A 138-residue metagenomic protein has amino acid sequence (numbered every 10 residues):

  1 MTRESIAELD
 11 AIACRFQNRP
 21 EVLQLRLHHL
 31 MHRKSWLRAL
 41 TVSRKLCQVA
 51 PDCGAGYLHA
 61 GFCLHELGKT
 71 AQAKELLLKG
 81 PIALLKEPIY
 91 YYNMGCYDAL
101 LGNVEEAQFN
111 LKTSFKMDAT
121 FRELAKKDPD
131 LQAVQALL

Functional and structural regions predicted by a protein language model:
T2-R15, A39, S43: Amphipathic alpha-helices of TPR/Sel1-like and other helical repeat/solenoid scaffolds
D10-C14, R44-Q48, P81-I82, F115 (+1 more regions): A conserved position within tetratricopeptide repeats
P20-I89: Alpha-helical adaptor scaffolds
L25, H59, N93, K127-D130 (+1 more regions): "A position-specific structural signal for the A-helix of alpha-solenoid helical repeats
H29, C63, Y97, Q132-V134: TPR/TPR-like alpha-solenoid repeats
A99-E123: TPR/TPR-like (Sel1-like) alpha-helical repeat modules
K116-L138: Terminal, low-structured helical/coil segments at or just beyond the last alpha-helical repeat
